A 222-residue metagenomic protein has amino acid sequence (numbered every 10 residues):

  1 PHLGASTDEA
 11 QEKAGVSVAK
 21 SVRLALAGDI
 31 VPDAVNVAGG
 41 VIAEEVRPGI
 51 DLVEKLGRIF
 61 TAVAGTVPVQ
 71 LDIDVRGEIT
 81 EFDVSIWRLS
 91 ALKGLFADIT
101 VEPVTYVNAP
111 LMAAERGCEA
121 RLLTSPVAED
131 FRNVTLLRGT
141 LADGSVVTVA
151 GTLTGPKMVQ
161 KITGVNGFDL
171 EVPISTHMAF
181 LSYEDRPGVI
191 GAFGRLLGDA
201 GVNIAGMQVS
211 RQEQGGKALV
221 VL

Functional and structural regions predicted by a protein language model:
P1-A64: Rossmann-like dinucleotide-binding domain for NAD(H)/NADP(H)
G39-L222: A conserved regulatory-domain signal marking ACT and ACT-like small-molecule sensing domains and adjacent regulatory
